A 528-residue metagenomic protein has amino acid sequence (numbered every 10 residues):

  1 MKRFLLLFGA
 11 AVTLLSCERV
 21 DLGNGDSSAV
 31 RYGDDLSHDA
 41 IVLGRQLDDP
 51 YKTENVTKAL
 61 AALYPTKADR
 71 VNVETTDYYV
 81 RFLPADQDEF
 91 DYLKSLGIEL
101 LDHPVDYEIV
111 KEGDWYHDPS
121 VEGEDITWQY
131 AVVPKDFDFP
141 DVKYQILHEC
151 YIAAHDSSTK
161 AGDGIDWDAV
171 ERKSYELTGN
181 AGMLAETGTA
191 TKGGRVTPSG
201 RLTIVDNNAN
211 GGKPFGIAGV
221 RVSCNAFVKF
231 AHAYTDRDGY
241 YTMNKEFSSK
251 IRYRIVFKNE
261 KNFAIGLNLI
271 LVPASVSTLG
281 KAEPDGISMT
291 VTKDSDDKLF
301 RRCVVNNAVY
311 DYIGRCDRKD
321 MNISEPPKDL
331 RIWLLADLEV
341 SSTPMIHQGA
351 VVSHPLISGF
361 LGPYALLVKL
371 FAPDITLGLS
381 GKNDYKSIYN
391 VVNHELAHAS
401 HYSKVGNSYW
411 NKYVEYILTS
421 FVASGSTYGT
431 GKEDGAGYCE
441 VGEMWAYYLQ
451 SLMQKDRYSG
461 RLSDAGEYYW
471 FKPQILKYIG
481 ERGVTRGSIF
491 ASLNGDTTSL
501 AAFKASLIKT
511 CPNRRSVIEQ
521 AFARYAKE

Functional and structural regions predicted by a protein language model:
V20-I152: Long, solvent-exposed N-terminal ectodomains/accessory regions that are displayed to the extracellular/lumenal milieu
A40-R70, T75-T76, L83-E89, K94 (+1 more regions): Pan-zinc metallopeptidase signature
L43, P50-L63, P198, T203-V228: Short, ordered, surface-exposed loop/turn motifs in non-cytosolic proteins
A226-Y240: Short, acidic Ser/Thr/Gly-rich low-complexity loop/linker segments typical of extracellular and cell-surface proteins
C303-A372: Auxiliary, metal-adjacent structural segments of Zn-dependent hydrolase domains
M345-V392, L396-G406: Active-site scaffold of zinc-dependent metalloenzymes
L396-Y413, W445, M453: Catalytic Zn2+-binding segment of zinc metalloproteases
S403-G435: Post-HEXXH active-site segment of zinc metalloproteases
